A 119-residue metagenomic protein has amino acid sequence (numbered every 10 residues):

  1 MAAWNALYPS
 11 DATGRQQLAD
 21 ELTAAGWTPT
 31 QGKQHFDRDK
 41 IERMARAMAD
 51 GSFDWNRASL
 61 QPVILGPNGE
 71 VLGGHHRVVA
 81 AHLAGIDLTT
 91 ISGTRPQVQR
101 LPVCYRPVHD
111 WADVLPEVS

Functional and structural regions predicted by a protein language model:
M1-A19, G32, I41: An acidic, glycine-rich, mixed-charge low-complexity segment common to nucleic-acid enzymes
N5, Q16, D20, R46 (+2 more regions): Intrinsic-disorder/low-complexity peptide segments enriched for small residues
D11, T28-P29, T94: Intrinsically disordered, low-complexity coil/linker segments enriched for acidic/polar and small residues
L18-L72, H76-H82, T89: Short alpha-helix boundary/capping and kink motifs at helix termini
S59-L60, N68-S119: Basic- and aromatic-enriched surface patches that contact anionic nucleotides/nucleic acids
